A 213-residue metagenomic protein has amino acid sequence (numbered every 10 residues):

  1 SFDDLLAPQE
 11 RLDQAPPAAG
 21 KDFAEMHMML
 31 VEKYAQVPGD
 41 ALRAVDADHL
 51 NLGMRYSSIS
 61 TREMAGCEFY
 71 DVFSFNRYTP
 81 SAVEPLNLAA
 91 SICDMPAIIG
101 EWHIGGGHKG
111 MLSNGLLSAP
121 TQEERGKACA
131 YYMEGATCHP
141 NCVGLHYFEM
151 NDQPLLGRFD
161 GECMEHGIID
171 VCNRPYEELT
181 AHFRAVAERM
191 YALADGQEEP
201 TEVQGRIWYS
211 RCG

Functional and structural regions predicted by a protein language model:
S1-E10, T79-A82, P120-E123, T137: Intrinsic-disorder/low-complexity, polar/charged segments
S1-E25: Extended, charge-rich helix/loop segments that form flexible, surface "patches" used to engage negatively charged
D3-A7, H103-L117, H139-E177: Aromatic/acidic polysaccharide-binding cleft in carbohydrate-active enzymes
P16, G20, A24-A35, Q122 (+1 more regions): Solvent-exposed, acidic/flexible segments
E25-D40, A44-G115, A130, E134: Glycoside hydrolase catalytic-domain groove-lining segments
A119-M133: Surface-exposed substrate-engagement region within the catalytic domains of secreted or surface-exposed extracellular
F148-G213: Aromatic-rich peripheral "rim/lid" segments of glycoside hydrolase catalytic domains that contact and position glycan
